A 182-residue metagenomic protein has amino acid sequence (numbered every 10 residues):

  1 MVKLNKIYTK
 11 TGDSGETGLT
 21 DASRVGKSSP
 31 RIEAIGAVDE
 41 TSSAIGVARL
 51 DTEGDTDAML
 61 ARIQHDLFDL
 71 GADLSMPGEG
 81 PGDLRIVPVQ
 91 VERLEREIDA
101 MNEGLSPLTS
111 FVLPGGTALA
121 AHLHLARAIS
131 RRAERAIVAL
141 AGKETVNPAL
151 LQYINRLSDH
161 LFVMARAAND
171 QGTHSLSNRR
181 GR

Functional and structural regions predicted by a protein language model:
M1-R182: Phosphate/pyrophosphate-binding loop motifs in nucleotide- or prenyl diphosphate-using proteins
